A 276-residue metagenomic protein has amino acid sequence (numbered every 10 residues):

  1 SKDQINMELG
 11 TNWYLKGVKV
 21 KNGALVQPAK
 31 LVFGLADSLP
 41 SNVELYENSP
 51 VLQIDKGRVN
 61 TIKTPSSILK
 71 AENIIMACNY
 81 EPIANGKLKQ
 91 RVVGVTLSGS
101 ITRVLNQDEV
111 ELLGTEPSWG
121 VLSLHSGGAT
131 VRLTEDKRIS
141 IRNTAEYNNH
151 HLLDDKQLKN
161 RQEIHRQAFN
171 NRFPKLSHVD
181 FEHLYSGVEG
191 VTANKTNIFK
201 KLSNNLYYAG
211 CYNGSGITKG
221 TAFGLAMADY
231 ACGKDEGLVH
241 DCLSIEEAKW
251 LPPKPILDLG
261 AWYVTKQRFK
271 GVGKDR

Functional and structural regions predicted by a protein language model:
S1-N6, E44-Y46, D180-L184: General small-molecule cofactor/ligand-binding pocket signal
K2-K16, V26, L35, A77 (+4 more regions): N-terminal FAD-binding dinucleotide-binding subdomain shared by FAD-dependent oxidases/monooxygenases
E8, N42, R172-F173: Alpha-helical structural context
N12-N73: Helical element adjacent to the flavin cofactor pocket in flavoenzyme catalytic cores
Y46, I75, Y207-A209: Hydrophobic/aromatic beta-strand patches that form the interior of the parallel beta-sheet core in alpha/beta enzyme
V51-D55, N60, I68-Q107, L112-S203: Active-site substrate-recognition segment that forms the wall of the catalytic cavity or substrate channel
Y147-D155, K159-Q267: C-terminal catalytic lobe of FAD-dependent flavoproteins
V272-R276: Short linear elements at protein peripheries
